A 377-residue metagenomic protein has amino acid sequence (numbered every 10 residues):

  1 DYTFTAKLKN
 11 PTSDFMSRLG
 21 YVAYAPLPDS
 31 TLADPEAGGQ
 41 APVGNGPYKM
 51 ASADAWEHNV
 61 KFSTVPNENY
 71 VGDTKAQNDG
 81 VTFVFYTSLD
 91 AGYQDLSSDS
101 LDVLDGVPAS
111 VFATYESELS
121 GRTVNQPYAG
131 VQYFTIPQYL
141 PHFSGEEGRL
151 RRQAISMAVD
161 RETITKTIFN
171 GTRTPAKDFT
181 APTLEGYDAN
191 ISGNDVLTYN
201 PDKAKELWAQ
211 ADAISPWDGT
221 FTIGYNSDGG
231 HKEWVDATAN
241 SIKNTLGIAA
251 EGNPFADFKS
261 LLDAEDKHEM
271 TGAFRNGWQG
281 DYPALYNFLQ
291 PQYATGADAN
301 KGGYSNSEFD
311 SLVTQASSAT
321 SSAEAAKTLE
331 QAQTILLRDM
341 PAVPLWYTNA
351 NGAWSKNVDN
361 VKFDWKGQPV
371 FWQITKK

Functional and structural regions predicted by a protein language model:
D1, T165, A249-L261, N287-K356 (+1 more regions): Extracytoplasmic/peripheral linker and loop segments enriched in polar/acidic and small residues with frequent Thr/Pro
T12-K75, G80: Gly/Pro-rich hinge or "lid" segments in bacterial periplasmic/extracellular proteins
E36-G39, N69-T114: Ligand-site clamp/hinge motif
V65-N69, Q126-A154, T167, T348-N349: A bilobed periplasmic-binding-protein/Venus flytrap-type ligand-binding module shared by bacterial periplasmic
E146-E185, E233-W234, Q333-P341: Periplasmic-binding protein-like
T174-A211, G229-E233: Structural transition elements
A209-G280, T348: Ligand/substrate-recognition segments at binding pockets and active sites
G352-K377: Long beta-strand-rich cores associated with HINT superfamily self-processing modules
